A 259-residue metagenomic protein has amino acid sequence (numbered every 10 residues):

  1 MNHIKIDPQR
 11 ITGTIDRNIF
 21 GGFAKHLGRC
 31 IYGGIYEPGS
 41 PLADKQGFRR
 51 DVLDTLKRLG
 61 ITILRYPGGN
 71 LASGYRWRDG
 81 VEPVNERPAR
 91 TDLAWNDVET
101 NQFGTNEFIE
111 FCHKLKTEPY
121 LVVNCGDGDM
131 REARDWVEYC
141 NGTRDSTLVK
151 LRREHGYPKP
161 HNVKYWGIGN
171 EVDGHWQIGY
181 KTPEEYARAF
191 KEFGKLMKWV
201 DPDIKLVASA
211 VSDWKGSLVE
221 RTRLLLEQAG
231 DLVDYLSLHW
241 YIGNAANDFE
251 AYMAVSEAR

Functional and structural regions predicted by a protein language model:
M1-T222, L226-Y235: Non-catalytic accessory regions flanking glycosidase/transglycosidase catalytic cores in CAZymes
G174-K181, Y241-R259: Substrate-binding surface in catalytic domains of secreted glycosidases
L238: Histidine-centered catalytic micro-motifs
